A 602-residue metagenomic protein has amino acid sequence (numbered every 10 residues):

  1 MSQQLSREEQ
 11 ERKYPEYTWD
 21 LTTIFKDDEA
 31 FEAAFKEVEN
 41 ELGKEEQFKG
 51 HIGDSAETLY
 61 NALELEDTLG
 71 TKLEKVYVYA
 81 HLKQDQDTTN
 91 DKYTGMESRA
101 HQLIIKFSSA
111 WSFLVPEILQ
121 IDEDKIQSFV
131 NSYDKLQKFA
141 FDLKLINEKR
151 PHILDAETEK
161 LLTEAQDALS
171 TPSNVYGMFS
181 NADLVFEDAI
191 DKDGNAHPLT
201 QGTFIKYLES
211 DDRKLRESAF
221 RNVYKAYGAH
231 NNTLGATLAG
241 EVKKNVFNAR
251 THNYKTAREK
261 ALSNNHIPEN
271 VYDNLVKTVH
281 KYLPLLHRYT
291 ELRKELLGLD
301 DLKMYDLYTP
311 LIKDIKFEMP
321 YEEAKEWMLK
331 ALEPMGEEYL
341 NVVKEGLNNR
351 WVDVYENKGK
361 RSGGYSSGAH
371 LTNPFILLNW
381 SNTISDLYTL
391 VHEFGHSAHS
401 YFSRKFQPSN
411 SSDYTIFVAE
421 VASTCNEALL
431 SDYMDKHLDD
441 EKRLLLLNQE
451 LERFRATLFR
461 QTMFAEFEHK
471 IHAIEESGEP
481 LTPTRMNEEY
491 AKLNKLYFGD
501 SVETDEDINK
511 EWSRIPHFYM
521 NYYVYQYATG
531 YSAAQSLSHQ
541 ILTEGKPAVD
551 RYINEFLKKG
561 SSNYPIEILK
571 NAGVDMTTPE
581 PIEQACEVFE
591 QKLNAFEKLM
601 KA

Functional and structural regions predicted by a protein language model:
M1-D314, K325, K598-A602: A well-structured
E11-K13, L114, I118-I121, F141-E148 (+11 more regions): C-terminal, non-catalytic "cap/extension" segments appended to globular domains
L296-P334, L340-N341, N348-W351, H399 (+3 more regions): Long, K/E/R/D-enriched contiguous segments that form extended
F317-M319, A369-V391: Short pre-active-site segment immediately N-terminal to the catalytic Zn-binding motif
F317-M319, V352-T372: Catalytic zinc-binding patch centered on the HExxH motif and its immediate surroundings that defines zinc-dependent
K330, P334-N341, S367, H396 (+3 more regions): Conserved helix-loop functional segments at active or binding sites
F375-N379, F406-I416, L446-R453, H472-I474 (+1 more regions): Short beta-alpha connecting loops at secondary-structure transitions that line or flank enzyme active sites
Y388, S400-T424: Post-HEXXH active-site segment of zinc metalloproteases
